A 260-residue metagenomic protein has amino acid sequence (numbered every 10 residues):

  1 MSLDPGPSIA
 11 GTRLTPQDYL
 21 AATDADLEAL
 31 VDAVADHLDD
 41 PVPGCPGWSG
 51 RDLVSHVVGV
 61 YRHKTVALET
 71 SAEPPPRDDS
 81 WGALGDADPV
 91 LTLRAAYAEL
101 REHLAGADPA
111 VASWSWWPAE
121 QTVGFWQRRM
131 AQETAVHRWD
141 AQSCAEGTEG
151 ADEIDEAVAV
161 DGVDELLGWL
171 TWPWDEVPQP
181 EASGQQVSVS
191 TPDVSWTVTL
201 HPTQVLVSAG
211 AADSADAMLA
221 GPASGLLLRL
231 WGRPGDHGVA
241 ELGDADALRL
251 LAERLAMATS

Functional and structural regions predicted by a protein language model:
M1-D24, E28, A256-S260: Actinobacteria-biased recognition of intrinsically disordered, low-complexity terminal regions
S2-Q17, V57-S115, G147-V163, L170: Short, helix-capping/interhelical loops that line the mouth of catalytic, cofactor-, or ligand-binding pockets
P16-D24, G47-V54, D86-R94, G124-Q127: Amphipathic, non-membrane alpha-helical segments in soluble helical-bundle scaffolds
D36-P76, P118-E176, L226: Short, contiguous alpha-helical
A83-S115, V123-C144, S183-V194, D216: Acidic/histidine-rich alpha-helical segments that form the ligand environment of transition-metal centers
G162-V198: A glycine-rich beta-turn/hairpin centered on an aromatic-Pro dipeptide
S190-S224: Acidic/His-leaning functional-site neighborhoods
A212-S260: C-terminal interaction segments
